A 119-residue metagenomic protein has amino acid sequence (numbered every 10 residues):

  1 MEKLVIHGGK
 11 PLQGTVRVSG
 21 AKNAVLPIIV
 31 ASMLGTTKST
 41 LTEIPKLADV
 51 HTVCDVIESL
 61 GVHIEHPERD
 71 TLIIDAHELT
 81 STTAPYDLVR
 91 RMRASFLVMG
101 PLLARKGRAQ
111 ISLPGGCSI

Functional and structural regions predicted by a protein language model:
M1-I119: Short, structured segments at the rim of ligand-binding sites
